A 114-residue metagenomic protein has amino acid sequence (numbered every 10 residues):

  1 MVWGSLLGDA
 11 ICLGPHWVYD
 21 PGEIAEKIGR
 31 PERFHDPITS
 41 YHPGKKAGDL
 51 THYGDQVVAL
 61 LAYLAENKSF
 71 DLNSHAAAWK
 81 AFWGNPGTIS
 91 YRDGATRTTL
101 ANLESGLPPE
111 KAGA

Functional and structural regions predicted by a protein language model:
M1-A114: Structured, active/binding-site neighborhoods that engage oxygen-rich ligands
